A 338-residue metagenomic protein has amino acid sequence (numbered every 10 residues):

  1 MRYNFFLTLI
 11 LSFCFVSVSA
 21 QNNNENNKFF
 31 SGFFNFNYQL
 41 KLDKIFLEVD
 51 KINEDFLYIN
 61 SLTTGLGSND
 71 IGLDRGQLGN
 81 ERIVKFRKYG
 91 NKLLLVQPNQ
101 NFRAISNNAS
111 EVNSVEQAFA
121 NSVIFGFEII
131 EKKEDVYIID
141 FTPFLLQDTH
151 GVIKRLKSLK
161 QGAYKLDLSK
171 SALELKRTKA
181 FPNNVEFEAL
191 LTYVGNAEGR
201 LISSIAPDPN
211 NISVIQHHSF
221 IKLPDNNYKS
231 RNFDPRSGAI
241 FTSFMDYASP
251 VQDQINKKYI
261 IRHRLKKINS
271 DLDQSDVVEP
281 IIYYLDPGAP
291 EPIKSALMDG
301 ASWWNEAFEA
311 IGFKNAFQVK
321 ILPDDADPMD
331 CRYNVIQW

Functional and structural regions predicted by a protein language model:
M1-N22: Bacterial Sec-dependent N-terminal signal peptides
N4-F5, L47, K294: Alpha-helical interaction segments
N22-A289, M298, I321-W338: Auxiliary tRNA-acceptor-end handling modules of aminoacyl-tRNA synthetases
E54, G288-A316: Zn2+-dependent metallopeptidase catalytic core
